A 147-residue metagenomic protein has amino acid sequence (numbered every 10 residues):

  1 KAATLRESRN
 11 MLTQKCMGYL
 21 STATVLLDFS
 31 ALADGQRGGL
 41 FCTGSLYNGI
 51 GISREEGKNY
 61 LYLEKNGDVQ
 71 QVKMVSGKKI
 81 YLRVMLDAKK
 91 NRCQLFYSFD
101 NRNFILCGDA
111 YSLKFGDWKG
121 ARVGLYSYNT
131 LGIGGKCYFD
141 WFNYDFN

Functional and structural regions predicted by a protein language model:
K1-N147: Extracellular glycan-recognition regions
